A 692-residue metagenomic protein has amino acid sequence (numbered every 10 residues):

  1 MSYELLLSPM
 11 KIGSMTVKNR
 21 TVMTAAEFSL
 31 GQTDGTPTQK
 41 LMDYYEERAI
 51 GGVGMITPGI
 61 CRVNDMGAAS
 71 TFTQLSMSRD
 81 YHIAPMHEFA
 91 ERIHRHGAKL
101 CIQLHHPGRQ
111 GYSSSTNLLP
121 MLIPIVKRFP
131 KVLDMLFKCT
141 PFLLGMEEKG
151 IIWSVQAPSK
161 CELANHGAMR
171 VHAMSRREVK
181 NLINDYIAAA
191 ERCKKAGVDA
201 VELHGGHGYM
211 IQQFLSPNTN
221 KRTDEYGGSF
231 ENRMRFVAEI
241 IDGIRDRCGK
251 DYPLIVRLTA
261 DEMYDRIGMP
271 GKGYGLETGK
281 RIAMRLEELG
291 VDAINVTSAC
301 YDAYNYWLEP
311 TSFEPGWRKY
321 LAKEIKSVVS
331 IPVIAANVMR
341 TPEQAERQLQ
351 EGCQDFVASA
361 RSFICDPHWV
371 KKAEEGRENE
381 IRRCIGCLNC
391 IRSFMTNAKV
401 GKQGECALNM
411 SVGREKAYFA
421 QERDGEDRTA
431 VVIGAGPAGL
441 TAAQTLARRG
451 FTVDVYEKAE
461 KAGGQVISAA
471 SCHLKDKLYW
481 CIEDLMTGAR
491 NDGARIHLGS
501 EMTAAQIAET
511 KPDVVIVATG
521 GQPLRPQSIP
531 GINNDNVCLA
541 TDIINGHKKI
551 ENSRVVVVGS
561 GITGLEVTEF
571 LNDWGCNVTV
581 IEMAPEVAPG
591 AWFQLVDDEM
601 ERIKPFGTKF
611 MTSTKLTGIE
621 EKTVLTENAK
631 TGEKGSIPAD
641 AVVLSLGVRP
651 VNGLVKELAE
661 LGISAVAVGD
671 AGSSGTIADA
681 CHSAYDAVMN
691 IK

Functional and structural regions predicted by a protein language model:
M1-I433, P437, A442-R448, V453 (+1 more regions): Flavin-dependent oxidoreductase catalytic cores
I241, E415-G425, A430, T441 (+5 more regions): Flanking helices and flexible, charged tails adjoining ferredoxin-like Fe-S electron-transfer domains in multi-subunit
V329, G352-C353, D492, N533 (+3 more regions): Short, structured coil segments at secondary-structure junctions
H368, A373-I385, S500-Q522: Small-residue-rich anion-binding loops in enzyme active sites
D424-V455, H497-K511, T519-F593, E627-A641 (+1 more regions): Rossmann-like dinucleotide/flavin-binding elements
T452-D492, E569-T614, G672: Rossmann-like dinucleotide-binding cores of NAD(P)H-dependent redox enzymes
